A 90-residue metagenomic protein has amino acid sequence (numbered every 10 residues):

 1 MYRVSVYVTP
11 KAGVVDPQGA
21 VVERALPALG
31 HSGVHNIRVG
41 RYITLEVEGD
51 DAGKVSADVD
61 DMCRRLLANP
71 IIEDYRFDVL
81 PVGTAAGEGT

Functional and structural regions predicted by a protein language model:
M1-K11, R41-E46: Short glycine-/aliphatic-rich beta-strand segments at the starts of folded cytosolic domains
G13-L29: Short amphipathic alpha-helix segments
G13-P17, D51-A57: Short, conserved charged micro-motifs
H31-R38: N-terminal glycine-rich anion-binding loops that anchor highly charged ligand groups
S56-V82: C-terminal structural segments of small proteins and small subunits
L80-T90: Short, low-order "capping/linker" segments at domain edges
